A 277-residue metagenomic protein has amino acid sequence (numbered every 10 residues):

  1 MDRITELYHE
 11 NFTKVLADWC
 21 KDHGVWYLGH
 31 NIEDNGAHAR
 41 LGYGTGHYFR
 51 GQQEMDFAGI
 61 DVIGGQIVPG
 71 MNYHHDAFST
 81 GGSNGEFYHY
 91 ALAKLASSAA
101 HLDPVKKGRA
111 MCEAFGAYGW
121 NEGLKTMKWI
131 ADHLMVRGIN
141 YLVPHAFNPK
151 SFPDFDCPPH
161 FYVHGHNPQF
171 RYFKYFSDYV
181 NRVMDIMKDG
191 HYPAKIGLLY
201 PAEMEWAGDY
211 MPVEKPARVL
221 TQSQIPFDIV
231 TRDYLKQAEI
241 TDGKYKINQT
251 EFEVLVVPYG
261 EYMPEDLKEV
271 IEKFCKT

Functional and structural regions predicted by a protein language model:
M1-A58, V62-T277: Carbohydrate-binding surfaces of carbohydrate-active enzymes
